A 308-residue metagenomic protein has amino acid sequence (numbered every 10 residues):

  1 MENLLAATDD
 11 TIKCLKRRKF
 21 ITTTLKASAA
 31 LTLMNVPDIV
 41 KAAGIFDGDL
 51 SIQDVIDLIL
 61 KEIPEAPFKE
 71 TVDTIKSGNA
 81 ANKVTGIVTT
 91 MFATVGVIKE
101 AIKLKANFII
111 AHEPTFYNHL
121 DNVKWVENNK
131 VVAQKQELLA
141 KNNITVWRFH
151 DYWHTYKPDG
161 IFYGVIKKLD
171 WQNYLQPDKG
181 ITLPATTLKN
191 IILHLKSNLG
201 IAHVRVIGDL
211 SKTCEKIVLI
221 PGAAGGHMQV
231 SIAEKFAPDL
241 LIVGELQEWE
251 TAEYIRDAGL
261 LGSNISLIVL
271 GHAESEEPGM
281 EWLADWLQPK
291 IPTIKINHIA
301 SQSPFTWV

Functional and structural regions predicted by a protein language model:
E2-V308: Hydrophobic structural segments
